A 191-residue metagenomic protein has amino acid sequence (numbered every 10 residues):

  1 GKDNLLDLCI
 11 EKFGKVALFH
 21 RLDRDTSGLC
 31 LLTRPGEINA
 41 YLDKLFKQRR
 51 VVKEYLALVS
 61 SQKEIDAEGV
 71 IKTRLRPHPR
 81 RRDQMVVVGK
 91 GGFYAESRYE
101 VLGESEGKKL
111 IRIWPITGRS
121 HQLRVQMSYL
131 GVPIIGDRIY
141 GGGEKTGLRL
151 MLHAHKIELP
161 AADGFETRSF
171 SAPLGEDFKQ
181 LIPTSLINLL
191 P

Functional and structural regions predicted by a protein language model:
G1-E96, G103-E106, M151, F165 (+1 more regions): RNA pseudouridine synthases
G36, I116-T117: Loop/turn elements at beta-strand to alpha-helix junctions within RNA-recognition modules
S60-Q62, I113-I116: A structural micro-motif recognizing beta-strand termini and the immediately following turn/loop segments
G89, I111, I135-D137: Thr-Gly-centered strand-to-loop micro-motif
L102, W114, P160-A162: A generic structural motif
E106, I111-W114: Short histidine-centered loop motifs in beta-beta connectors
S120, R124-P191: Pseudouridine synthases involved in rRNA/tRNA modification
